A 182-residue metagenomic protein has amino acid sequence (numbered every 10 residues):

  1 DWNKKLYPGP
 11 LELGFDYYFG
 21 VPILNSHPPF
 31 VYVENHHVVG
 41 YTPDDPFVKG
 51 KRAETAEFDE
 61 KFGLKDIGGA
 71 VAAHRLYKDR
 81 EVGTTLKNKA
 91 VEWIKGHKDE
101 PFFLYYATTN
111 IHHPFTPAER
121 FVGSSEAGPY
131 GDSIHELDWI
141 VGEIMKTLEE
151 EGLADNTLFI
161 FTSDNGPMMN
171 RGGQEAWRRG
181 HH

Functional and structural regions predicted by a protein language model:
W2-E12, H113-P117, G123-S133, K146-H182: Histidine-centered active-site microenvironments of extracellular/periplasmic hydrolases and transferases
W2-G68, N170-H182: Core domains of carbohydrate- and sulfate-ester-processing enzymes
P10, G14, E81, T85-E92 (+2 more regions): Extracytoplasmic/secreted proteins, especially bacterial periplasmic and envelope-associated proteins
L13-D16, H97-L104, L153-F159: Loop/turn elements at helix/coil->beta-strand transitions in domains of secreted/extracellular proteins
D16-F19, F30, V91-K95, M145 (+1 more regions): Non-transmembrane alpha-helical segments in soluble domains of secreted/periplasmic/extracellular proteins
P28-P29, E34-H37, A90-S133, M168-E175: Active-site His/acidic residue clusters
K65-K78: Short glycine/proline- and acidic residue-enriched helix-loop micro-motifs that form flexible lids or anion-recognition
